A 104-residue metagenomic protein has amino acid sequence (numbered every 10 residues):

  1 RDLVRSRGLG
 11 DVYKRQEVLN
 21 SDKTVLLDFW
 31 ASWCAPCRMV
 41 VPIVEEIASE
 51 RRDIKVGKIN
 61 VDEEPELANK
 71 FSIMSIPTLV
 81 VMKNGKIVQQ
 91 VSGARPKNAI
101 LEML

Functional and structural regions predicted by a protein language model:
R1-Y13: Single conserved hydrophobic/aromatic residue that forms the stacking wall/gate of nucleotide- or nucleobase-binding
R5, W30, K55-G57: Conserved Rossmann-like nucleotide-binding pocket used by diverse enzymes that bind dinucleotide cofactors
G10-V25, P65: A short beta-strand-turn-helix
D22-K23, F29-W33, S75: Short pre-active-site segment immediately N-terminal to redox-active cysteine/selenocysteine motifs in thiol-based
D22-T24, M39-I59, P65: Conserved helix-turn-beta segment immediately C-terminal to the redox Cys motif in thioredoxin-like folds
F29-I43: Conserved redox-active cysteine motifs that mediate thiol-disulfide chemistry, especially di-cysteine Cys-X(1-2)-Cys
F71-V80: Structural micro-motif
V80-L104: Non-catalytic, surface beta->alpha helical segment in thiol-disulfide oxidoreductase systems
